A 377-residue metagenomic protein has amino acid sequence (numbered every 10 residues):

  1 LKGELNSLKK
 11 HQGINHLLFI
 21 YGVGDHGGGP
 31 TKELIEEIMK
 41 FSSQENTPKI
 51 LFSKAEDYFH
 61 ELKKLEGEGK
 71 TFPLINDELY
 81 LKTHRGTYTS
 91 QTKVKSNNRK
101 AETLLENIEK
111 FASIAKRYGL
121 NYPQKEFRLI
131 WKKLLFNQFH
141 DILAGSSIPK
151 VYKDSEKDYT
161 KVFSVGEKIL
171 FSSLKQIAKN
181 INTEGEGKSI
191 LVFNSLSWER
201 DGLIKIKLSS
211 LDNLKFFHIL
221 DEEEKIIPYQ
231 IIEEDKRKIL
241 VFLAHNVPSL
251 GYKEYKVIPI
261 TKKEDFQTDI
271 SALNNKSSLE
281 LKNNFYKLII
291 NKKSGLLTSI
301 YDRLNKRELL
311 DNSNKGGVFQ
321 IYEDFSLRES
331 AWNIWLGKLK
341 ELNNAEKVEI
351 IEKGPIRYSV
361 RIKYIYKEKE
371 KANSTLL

Functional and structural regions predicted by a protein language model:
L1-E184, F193-S195, V241-A244: Active-site and substrate-binding clefts of carbohydrate-active enzymes
Q124-R128, F136-L377: Catalytic and substrate-binding regions of extracellular carbohydrate-active enzymes, especially polysaccharide lyases
